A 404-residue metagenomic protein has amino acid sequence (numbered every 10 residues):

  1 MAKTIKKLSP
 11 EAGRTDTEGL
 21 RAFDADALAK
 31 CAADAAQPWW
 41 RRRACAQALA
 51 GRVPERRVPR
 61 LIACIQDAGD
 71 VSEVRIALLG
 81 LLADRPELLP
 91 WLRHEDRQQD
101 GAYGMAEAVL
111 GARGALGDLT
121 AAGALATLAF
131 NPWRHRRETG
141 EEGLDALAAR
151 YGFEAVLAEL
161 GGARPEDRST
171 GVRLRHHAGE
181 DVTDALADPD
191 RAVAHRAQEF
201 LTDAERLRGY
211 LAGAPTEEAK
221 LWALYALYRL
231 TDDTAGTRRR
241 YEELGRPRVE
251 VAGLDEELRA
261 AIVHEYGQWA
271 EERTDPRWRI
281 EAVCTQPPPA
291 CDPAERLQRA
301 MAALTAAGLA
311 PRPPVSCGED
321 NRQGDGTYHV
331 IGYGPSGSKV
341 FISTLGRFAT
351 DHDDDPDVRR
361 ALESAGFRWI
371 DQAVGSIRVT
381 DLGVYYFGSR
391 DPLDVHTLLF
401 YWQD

Functional and structural regions predicted by a protein language model:
A2-E11, A282-Q286, L399-D404: Short, extreme N-terminal segment that most often corresponds to the first beta-strand
A2-I5, R21-A33, P54-Q66, D84-R97 (+5 more regions): Amphipathic alpha-helical scaffolding segments comprising HEAT/armadillo-like alpha-solenoid repeats
K6-A22, W40-P54, A63, E73-R85 (+7 more regions): Structural detector for internal amphipathic alpha-helices that build alpha-solenoid repeat scaffolds
A36-P38, A68-V71, Q99-A102, P132-W133 (+3 more regions): Short inter-helical turns and helix N-cap capping residues of alpha-solenoid HEAT/ARM repeat scaffolds
H135, R368-D404: Acidic, proline/glycine-rich low-complexity IDRs
K220-E250: Extended alpha-helical scaffolding segments
R246-D255, Y266: Long, low-complexity regulatory segments enriched in Ser/Thr/Pro/Gly and acidic residues
A261-D371: Extended, charge-biased low-complexity segments that typically form long amphipathic alpha-helices/coiled-coils
